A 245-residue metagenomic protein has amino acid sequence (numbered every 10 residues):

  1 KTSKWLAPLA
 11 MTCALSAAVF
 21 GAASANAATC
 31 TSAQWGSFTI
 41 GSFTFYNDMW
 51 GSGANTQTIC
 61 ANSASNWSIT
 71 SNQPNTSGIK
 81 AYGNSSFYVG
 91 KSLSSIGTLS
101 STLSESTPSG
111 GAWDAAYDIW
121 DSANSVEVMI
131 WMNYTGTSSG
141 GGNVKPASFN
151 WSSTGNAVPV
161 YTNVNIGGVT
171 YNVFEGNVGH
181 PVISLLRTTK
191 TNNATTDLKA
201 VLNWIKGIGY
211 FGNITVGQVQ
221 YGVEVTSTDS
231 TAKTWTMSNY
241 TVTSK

Functional and structural regions predicted by a protein language model:
K1-A10: Bacterial N-terminal signal peptides that target proteins for export
L9, L15-S24: C-terminal segment of classical bacterial N-terminal signal peptides
A28-T76, K245: N-terminal segment immediately downstream of the Sec signal-peptide cleavage site in secreted/extracellular proteins
S65-S71, G97-S104, Y117, G217-T226: Short, hydrophobic/proline-enriched secondary-structure or compact coil segments at domain edges
T76-P159: Extracellular-facing segments of soluble proteins and assemblies that are Gly/Ser/Thr-biased and enriched in aromatics
K80-S92, P181-G212: Beta-sandwich interaction modules
S125-K199: Short helix-loop boundary/capping segments
T191-K245: Long, compositionally biased interface segments
